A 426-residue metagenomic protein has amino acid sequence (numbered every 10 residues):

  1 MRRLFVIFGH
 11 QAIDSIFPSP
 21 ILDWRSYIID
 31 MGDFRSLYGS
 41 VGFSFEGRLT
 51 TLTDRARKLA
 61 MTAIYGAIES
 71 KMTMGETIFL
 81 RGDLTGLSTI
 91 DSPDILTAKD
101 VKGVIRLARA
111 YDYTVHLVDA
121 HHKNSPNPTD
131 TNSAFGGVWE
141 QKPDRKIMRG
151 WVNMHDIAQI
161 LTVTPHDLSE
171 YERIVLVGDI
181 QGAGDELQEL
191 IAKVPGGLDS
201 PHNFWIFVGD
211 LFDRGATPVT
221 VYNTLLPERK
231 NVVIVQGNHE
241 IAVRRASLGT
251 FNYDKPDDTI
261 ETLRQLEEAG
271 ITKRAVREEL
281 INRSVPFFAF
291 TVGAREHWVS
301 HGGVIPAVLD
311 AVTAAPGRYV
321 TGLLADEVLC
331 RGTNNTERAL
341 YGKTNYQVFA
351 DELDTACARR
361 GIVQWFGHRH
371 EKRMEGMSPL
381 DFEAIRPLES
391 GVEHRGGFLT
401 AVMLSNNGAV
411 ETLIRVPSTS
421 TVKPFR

Functional and structural regions predicted by a protein language model:
I7, L80: Hydrophobic anchor at the beta1->P-loop junction of P-loop NTPases
G9-Q11: The conserved Walker
S15-T77, S88, N124: Conserved substrate/cofactor phosphate-moiety recognition/catalytic segment in nucleotide-dependent phosphotransferases
T77, D83-I147: Replace "adjacent to P-loop NTPase cores in ATP/GTP-dependent enzymes" with "adjacent to NTP-binding cores
M148-Y222: N-terminal active-site segment of His-dependent metallophosphoesterases
Q181-D185, D213-A216, H239-R244, I305-A307 (+3 more regions): Active-site environment of divalent metal-dependent phosphoester hydrolases
S200-H202, G215-P306, D310-T336: Active-site neighborhood of divalent metal-dependent phosphoester bond hydrolases
D381-R426: Binuclear metal-dependent phosphoesterase catalytic core
